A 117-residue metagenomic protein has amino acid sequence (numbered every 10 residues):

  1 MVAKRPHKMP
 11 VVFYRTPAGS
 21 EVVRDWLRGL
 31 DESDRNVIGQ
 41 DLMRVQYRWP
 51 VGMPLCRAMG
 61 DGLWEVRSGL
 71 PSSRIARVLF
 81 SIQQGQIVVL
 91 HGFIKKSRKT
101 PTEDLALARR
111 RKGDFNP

Functional and structural regions predicted by a protein language model:
M1-I75, Q83-I87, I94-P117: Basic, Lys/Arg-enriched alpha-helical interface segments
